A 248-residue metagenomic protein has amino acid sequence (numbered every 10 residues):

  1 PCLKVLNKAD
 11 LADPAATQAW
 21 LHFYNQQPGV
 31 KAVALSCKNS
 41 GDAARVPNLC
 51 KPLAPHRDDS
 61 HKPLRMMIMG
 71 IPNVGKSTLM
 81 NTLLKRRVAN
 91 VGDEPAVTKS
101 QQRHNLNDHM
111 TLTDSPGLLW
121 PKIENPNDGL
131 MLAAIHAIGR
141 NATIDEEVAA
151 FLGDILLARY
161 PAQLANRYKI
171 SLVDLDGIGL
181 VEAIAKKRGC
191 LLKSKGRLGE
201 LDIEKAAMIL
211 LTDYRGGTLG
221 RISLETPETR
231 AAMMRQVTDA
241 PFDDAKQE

Functional and structural regions predicted by a protein language model:
P1-L3, A9, A15, G29-K31 (+1 more regions): Helix-rich effector regions associated with P-loop NTPase G domains
L3-K4, M67: A structural signal for isolated positions on well-ordered beta-strands in alpha/beta enzyme cores
A9-G70, V88: Canonical P-loop GTPase G-domain recognition
W20-F23, K85, D128-L132: Glycine-rich, phosphate-binding/catalytic loops in enzymes
S36-C37, P72, S77, K246: Short linear Ser/Thr-Pro motifs
R45, L49, T78, F151 (+1 more regions): Alpha-helical scaffold segments in soluble metabolic enzymes
R57-H61, N81, R87-D93, R159-L164: Short, structured loop/turn "capping" segments at alpha-beta junctions
M66-K85, A89-V91, S115: Glycine-rich phosphate-binding P-loop
